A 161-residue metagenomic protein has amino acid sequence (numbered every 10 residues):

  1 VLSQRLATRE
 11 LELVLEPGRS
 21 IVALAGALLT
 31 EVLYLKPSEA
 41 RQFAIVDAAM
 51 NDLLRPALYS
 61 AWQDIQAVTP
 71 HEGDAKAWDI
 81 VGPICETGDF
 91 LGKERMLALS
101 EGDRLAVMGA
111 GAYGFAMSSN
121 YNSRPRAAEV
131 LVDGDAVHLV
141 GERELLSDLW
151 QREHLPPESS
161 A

Functional and structural regions predicted by a protein language model:
V1-T8: Alpha-helix-loop-beta-strand connector modules within alpha/beta enzyme cores
T8-A161: Charged (often Lys/Glu-rich) extended helix/loop segments that serve as interaction or gating elements
